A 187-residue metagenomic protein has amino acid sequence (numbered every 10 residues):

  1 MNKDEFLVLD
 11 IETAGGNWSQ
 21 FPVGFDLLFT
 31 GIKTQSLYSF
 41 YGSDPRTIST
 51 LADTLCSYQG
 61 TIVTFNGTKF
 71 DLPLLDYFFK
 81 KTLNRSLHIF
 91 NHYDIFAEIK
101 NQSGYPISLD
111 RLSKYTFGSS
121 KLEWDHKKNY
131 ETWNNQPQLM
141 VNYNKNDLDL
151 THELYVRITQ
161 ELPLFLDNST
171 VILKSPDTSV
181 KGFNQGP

Functional and structural regions predicted by a protein language model:
M1-S57, T61: Conserved RNase H-like, two-metal-ion catalytic cores of nucleic-acid enzymes
K3-E5, T64, L87, M140: A generic hydrophobic-helix recognition signal that picks specific residues within alpha-helical hydrophobic
D10-E12, D94, D147: Acidic active-site catalytic centers that drive phospho-/nucleotidyl reactions and related ester hydrolyses
Q20-F21, L75-Y77, V156: Short amphipathic alpha-helical segments
Q35-R111: Conserved DEDDh/DEDDy metal-dependent 3′-5′ exonuclease domain
T116-P176: Acidic, Mg2+-coordinating catalytic module of metal-dependent nucleases/exonucleases that use a two-metal-ion mechanism
T178-P187: Acidic, Ser/Thr-rich low-complexity intrinsically disordered segments
